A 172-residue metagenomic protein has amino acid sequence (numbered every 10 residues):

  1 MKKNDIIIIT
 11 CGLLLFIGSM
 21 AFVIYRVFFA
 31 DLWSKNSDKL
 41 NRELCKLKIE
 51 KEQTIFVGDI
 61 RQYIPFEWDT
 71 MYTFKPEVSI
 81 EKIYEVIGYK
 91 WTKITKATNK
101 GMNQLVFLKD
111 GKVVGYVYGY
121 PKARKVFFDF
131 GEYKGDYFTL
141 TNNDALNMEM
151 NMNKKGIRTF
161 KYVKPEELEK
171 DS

Functional and structural regions predicted by a protein language model:
N4, F16-I94: N-terminal export/targeting and maturation segments
I7-L15: Sec-dependent N-terminal signal peptides
W68, N99-M102, Y133-G135: Extracytoplasmic
Y84-G119: Structured, soluble extracytoplasmic/luminal domains of envelope-associated proteins
V106-F138: Surface-exposed, polar helix/loop patches in the mature regions of secreted/periplasmic/lumenal proteins that form
F127-S172: C-terminal partner/receptor-binding element of secreted or periplasmic proteins
